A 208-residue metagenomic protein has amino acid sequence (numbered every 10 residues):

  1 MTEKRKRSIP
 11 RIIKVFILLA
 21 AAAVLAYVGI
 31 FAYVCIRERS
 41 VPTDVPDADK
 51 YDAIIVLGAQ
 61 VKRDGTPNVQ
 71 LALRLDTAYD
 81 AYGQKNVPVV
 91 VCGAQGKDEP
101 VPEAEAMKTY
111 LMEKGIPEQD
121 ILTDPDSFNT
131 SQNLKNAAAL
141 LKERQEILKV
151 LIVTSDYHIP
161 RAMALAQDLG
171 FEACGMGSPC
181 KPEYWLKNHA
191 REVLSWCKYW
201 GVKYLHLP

Functional and structural regions predicted by a protein language model:
M1-D49: N-terminal membrane-anchoring alpha-helices
K4-K6, L73, C197: Short, intrinsically disordered low-complexity segments
R5-I13, P182, L186, A190-V193: Structural motif marking the loop-to-transmembrane transition
L18-A21, A81, L205: Enrichment for repetitive, rod-forming helical segments
V34-A190: A structural signal for short, hydrophobic/glycine-enriched beta-strand patches
W185-P208: A transmembrane-helix-recognition feature enriched in membrane-embedded lipid enzymes and envelope glyco-/phospholipid
